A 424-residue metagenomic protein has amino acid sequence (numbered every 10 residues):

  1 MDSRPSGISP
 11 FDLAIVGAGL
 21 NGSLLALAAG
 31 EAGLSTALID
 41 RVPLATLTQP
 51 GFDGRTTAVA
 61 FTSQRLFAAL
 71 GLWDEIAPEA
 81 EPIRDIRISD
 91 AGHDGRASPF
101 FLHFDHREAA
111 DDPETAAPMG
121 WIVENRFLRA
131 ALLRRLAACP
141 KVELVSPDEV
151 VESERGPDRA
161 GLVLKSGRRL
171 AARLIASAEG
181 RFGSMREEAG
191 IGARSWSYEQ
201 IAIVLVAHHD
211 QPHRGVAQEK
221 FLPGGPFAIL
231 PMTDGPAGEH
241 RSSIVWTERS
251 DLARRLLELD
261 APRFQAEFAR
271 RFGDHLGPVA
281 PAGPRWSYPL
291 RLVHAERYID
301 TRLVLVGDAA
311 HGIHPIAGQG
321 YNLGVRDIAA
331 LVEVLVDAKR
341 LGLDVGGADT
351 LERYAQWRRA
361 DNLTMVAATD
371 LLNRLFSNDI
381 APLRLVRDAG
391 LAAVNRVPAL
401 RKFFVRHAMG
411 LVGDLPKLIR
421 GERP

Functional and structural regions predicted by a protein language model:
I8-P10, E79-E188, W196-I201: Conserved N-terminal helical subregion
F11-L38: N-terminal Rossmann-like FAD-binding beta1-loop-alpha1 element of flavoenzymes
N21, L44, F182: Conserved Rossmann-like nucleotide-cofactor binding loop
G30-R55: Glycine-rich FAD pyrophosphate-binding loop
G51-H93: N-terminal FAD cofactor-binding segment of flavoenzymes
F67, G161-V163, R168-R169, L174-G277 (+1 more regions): Conserved FAD-binding catalytic core of PHBH/FMO-like flavoproteins
L252-G346: FAD/FMN-dependent oxidoreductases across multiple families
E333-P424: C-terminal helical "tail/cap" subdomain of flavin- and related membrane-associated enzymes
